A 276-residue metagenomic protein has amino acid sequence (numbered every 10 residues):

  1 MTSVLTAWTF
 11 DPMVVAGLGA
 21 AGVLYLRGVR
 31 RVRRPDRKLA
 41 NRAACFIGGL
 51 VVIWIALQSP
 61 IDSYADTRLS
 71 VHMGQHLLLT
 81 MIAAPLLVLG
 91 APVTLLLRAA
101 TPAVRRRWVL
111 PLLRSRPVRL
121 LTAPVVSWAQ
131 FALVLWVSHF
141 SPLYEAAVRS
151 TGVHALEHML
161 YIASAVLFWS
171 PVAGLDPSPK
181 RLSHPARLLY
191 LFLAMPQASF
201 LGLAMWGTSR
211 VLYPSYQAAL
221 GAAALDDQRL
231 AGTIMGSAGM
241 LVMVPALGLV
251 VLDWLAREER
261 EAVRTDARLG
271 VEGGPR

Functional and structural regions predicted by a protein language model:
M1-R276: Alpha-helical membrane segments of multi-pass proteins
